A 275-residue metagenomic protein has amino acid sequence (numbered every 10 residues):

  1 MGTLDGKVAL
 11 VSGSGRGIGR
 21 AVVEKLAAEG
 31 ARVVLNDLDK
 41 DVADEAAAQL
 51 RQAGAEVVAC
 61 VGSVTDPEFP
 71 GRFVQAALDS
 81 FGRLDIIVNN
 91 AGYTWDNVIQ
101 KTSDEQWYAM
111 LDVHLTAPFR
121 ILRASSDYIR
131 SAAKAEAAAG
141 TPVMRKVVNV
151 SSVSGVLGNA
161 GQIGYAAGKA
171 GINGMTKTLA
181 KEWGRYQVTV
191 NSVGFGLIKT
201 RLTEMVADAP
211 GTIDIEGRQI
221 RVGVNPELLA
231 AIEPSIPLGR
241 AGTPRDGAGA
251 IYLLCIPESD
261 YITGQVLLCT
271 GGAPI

Functional and structural regions predicted by a protein language model:
G2-V34: Canonical Rossmann dinucleotide-binding motif of NAD(H)/NADP(H)-dependent dehydrogenases/reductases, specifically
V98-I99, S103-L111, I232: Substrate-binding pocket helix/loop in short-chain dehydrogenase/reductase
L122, G168, T176: Active-site helix of classical SDR
D127, K181-E182, D260: Alpha-helical segment proximal to the catalytic Tyr-Lys
S152: Residue(s) in the substrate-gating loop at a strand-loop-helix junction that position the organic substrate next
L157, A250-Y252, T263-I275: Short C-terminal tail/terminal secondary-structure segment of NAD(P)H-dependent dehydrogenase/reductase domains
G184, T189, I262-G264: Short, small/polar-rich loop/turn modules that mediate ligand/substrate recognition or access, typified
